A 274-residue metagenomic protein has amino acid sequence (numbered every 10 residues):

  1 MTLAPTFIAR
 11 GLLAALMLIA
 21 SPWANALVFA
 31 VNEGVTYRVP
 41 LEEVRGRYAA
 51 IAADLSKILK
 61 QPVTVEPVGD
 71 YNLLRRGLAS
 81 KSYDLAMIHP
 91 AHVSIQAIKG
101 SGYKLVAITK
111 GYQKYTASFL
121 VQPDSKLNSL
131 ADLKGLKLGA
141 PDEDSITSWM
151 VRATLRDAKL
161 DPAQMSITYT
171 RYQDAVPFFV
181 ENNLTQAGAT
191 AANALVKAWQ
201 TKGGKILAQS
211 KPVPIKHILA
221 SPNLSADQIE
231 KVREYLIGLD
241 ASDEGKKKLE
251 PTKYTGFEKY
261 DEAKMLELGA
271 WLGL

Functional and structural regions predicted by a protein language model:
I19-A24: N-terminal signal peptide c-region/cleavage motif recognized by signal peptidases
L27-S94: Extracytoplasmic small-molecule ligand-binding "clamshell" domains of the periplasmic binding protein/Venus flytrap
V31-V35, G111-V121, Q200-L236, D240 (+1 more regions): Periplasmic-binding protein-like
Y37-D54, A91, Y115-F178, N182 (+1 more regions): Bilobed "Venus flytrap"/periplasmic-binding protein-like clamshell domains and structurally analogous long
V65-R76, M165-F178, V213-P214: Short helix-initiation/N-cap motifs at beta->coil->alpha
V68-D132: Acidic, polar ligand-binding/catalytic clefts
A79-I88, L136-L138, E181-T190: Alpha-to-beta junction loops
P90-G100, R152-A153, D157, F178-Q209: A ligand-binding cleft/hinge motif common to bilobed small-molecule-binding domains
